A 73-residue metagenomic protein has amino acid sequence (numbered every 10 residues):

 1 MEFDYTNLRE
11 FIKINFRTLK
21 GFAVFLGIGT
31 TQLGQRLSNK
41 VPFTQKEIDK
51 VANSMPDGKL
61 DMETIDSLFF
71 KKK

Functional and structural regions predicted by a protein language model:
M1-R17, G21, F25: A short, Lys/Arg-rich alpha-helix, primarily the initiator
E2, Q35, M62-K73: Short, charged recognition helix plus adjacent turn of helix-turn-helix-like nucleic-acid-binding domains
N7-L8, L33, E47-K50: A general alpha-helix detector
K13, S38-K40, D49, N53: Residue-level detection of the helix-turn-helix DNA-binding "recognition helix"
L19, T30, Q45-I48: Helix-turn-helix DNA-binding elements, focusing on the entry/boundary residues of the two helices that contact DNA
I28-F43: Recognition helix of helix-turn-helix/homeodomain-like DNA-binding domains that insert into the DNA major groove
K46-T64: DNA major-groove recognition helix of helix-turn-helix/homeodomain DNA-binding modules
